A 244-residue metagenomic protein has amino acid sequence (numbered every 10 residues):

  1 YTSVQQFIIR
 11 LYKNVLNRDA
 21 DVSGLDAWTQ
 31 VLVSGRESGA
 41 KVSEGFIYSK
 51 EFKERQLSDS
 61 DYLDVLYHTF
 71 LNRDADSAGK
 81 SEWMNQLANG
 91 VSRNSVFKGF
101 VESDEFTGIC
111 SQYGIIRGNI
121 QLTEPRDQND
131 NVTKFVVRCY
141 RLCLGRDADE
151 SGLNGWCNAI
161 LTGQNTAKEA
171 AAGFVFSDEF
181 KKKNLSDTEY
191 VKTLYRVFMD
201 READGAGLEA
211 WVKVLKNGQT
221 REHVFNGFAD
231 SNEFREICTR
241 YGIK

Functional and structural regions predicted by a protein language model:
Y1-K244: Substrate/cofactor-recognition hotspot
